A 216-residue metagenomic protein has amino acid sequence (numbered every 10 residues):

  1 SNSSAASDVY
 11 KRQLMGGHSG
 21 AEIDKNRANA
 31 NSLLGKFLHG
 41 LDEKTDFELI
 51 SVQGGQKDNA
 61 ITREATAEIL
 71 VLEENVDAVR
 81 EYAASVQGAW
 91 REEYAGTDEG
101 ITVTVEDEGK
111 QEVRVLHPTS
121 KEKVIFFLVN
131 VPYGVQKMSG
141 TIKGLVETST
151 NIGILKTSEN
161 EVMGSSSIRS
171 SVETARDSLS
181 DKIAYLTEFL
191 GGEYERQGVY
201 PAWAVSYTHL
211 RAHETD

Functional and structural regions predicted by a protein language model:
S1-A6, Y10, H209-D216: Single conserved hydrophobic/aromatic residue that forms the stacking wall/gate of nucleotide- or nucleobase-binding
S7-G20: Residues forming anionic-ligand binding surfaces in small-molecule and nucleic-acid pockets of primarily soluble enzymes
K11, I69-E73, I168-S170: Short beta-strand-to-loop capping motifs
H18, K25-L41: Alpha-helical metal-binding/catalytic segments enriched in His/Glu/Asp
L41-N59, A89-E108, M138-V146, G191-G198: Flexible, glycine/charged-enriched surface loops at secondary-structure junctions
G55-I61, G153-S158: Short, flexible, solvent-exposed loop/turn segments with mixed acidic/basic and small polar residues
A60-L72, V76-Y94, D98-G100, D107 (+1 more regions): A conserved active-site cap/scaffold subdomain adjacent to cofactor or substrate pockets
T104-N151, K156-E159, E173-S178, E188 (+1 more regions): An extended, acidic, His-containing surface patch that forms the Zn2+-binding/catalytic region of metallohydrolases
